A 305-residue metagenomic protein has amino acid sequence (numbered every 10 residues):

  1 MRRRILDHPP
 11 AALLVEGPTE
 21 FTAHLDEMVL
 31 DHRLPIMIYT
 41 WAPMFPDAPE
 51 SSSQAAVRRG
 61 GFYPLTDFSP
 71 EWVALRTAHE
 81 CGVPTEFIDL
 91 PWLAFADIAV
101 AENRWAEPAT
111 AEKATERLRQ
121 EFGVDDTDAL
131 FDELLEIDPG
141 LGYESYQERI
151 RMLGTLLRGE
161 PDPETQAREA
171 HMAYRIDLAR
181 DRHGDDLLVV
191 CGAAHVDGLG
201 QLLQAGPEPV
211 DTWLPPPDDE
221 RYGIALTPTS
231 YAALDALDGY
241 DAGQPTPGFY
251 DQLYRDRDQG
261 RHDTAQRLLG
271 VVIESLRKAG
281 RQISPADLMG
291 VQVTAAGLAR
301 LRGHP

Functional and structural regions predicted by a protein language model:
M1-P305: Compositional signal for N-terminal targeting/processing segments
